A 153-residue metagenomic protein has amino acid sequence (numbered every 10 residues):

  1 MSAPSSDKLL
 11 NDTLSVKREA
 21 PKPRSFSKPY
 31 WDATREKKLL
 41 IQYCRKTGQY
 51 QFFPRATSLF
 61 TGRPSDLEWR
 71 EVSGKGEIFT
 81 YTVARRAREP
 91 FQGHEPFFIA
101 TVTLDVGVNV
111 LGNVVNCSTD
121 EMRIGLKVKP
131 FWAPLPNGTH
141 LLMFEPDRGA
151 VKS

Functional and structural regions predicted by a protein language model:
M1-L39, E145, A150: A broadly conserved sequence feature marking short terminus-proximal activation segments in nucleic acid-centric
K22-P29, P64-Q92: Short microdomains enriched in Cys/His and/or Lys/Arg
T34-K75: Cys/His-rich short segments
L40, P54, V72-E77, P96-A100 (+3 more regions): A generic structural signal for short beta-strands and their flanking turns/coil linkers
E77-N116: Glycine-rich active-site loops that engage anionic ligands at enzyme catalytic sites
G107, L111-S153: Well-ordered alpha/beta subsegment
